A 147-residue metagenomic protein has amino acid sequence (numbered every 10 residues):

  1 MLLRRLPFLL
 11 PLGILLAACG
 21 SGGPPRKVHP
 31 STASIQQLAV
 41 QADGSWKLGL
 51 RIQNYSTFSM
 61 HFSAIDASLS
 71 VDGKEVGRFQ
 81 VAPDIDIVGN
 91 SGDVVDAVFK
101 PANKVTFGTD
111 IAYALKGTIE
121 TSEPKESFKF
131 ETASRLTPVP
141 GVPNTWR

Functional and structural regions predicted by a protein language model:
M1-L9: Bacterial N-terminal signal peptides that target proteins for export
L15-A18: C-terminal motif of bacterial Sec signal peptides marking the signal peptidase cleavage site
G20-G23: Bacterial signal peptide processing site
V28, A33-R78, E123-A133: Post-signal-peptide N-terminal segment of Sec-exported extracytoplasmic proteins
K47-R51, D66-S68, V94-V98, A112-T118: Beta-strand secondary-structure signal
Q53, V95-P101, P143-R147: Short, surface-exposed secondary-structure junctions/capping segments
G73-V105: Intrinsically disordered, low-complexity Pro/Gly/Ser/Thr-rich segments with frequent PxxP/GP/PP motifs and embedded
N103-R147: Terminal connector regions
